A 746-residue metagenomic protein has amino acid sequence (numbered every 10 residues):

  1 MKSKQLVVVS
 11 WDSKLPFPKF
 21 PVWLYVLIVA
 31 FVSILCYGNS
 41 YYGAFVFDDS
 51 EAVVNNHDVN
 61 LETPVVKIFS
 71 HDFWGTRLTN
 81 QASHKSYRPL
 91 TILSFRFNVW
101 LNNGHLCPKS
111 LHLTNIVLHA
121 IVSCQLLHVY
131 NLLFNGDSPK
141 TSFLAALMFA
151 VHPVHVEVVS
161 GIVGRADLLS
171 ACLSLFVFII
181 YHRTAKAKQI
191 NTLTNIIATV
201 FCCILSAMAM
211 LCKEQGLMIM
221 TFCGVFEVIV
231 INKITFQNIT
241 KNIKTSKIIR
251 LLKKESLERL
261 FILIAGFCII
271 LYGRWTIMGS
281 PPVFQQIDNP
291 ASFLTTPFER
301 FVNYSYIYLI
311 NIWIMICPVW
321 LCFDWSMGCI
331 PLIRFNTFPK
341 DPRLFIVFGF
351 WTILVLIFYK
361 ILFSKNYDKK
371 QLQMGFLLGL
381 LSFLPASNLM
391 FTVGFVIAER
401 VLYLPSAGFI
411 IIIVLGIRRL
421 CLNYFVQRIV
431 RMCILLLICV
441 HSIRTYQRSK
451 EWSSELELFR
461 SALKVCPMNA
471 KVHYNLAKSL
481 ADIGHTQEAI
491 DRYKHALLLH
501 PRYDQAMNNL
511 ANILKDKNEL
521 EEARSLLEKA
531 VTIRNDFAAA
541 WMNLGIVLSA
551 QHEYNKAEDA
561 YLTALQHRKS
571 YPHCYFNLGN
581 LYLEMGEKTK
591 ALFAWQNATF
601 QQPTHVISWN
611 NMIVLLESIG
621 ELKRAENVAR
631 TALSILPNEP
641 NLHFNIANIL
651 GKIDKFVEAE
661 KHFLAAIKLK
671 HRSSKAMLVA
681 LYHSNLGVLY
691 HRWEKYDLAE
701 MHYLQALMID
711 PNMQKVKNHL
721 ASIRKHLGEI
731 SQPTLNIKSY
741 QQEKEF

Functional and structural regions predicted by a protein language model:
M1-N512, N518-E522, L526-E528, R534-N543 (+5 more regions): Polytopic membrane enzymes that build or remodel cell-surface glycoconjugates and lipids
V465, L499, I533, H567 (+5 more regions): Structural marker of alpha-solenoid helical repeat scaffolds
K471-D482, Q505-D516, A539-A550, P572-E584 (+5 more regions): Conserved alpha-helical positions within TPR/SEL1-like repeat arrays
M677-L678, R692, L698-F746: Terminal, low-structured helical/coil segments at or just beyond the last alpha-helical repeat
